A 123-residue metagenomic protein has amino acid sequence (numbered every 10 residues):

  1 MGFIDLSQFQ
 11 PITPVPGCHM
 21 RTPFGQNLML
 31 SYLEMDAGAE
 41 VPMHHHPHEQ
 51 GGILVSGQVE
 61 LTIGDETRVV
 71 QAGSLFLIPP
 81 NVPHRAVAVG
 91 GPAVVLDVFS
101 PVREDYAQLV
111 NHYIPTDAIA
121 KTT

Functional and structural regions predicted by a protein language model:
M1-N27, N111-T123: A short, N-terminal "cap"/entry segment at the start of jelly-roll beta-barrel domains of the cupin/DSBH fold
M29, Q58-E60, T67, P83 (+1 more regions): Structural motif
S31-H45: Conserved short histidine dyad/triad with adjacent acidic residue
H46-H48, L75: Amphipathic, hydrophobic secondary-structure cores in small proteins
H48-V59, G64: Glycine- and acidic-residue-biased ligand/ion/polar-headgroup-sensing regions
Q58, L75-P79, H112: A beta-strand edge to alpha-helix "cap/lid" segment located at domain peripheries
E66-P80: Short acidic-glycine-tyrosine-enriched beta hairpin
P80-D105: Ligand-binding loop in jelly-roll beta-barrel domains
